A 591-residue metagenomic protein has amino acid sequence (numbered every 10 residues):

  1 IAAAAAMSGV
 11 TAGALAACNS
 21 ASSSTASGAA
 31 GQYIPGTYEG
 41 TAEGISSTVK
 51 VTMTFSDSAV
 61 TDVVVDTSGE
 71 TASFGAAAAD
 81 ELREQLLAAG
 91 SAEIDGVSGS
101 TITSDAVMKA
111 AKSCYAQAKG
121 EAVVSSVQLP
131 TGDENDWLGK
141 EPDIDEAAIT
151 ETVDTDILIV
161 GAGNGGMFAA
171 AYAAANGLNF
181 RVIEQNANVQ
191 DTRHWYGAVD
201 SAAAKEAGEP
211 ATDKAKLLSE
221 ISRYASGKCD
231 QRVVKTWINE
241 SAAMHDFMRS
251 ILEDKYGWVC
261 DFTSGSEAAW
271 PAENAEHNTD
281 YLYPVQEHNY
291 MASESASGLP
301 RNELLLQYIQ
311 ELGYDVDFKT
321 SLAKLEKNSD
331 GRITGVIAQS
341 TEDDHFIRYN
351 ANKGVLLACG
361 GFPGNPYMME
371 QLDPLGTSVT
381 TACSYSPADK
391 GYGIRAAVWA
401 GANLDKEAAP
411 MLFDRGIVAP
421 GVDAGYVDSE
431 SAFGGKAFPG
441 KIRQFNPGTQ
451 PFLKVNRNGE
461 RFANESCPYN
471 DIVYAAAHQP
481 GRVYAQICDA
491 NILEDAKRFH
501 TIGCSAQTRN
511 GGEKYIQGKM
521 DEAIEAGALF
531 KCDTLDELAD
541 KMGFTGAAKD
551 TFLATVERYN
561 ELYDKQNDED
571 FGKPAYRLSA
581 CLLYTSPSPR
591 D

Functional and structural regions predicted by a protein language model:
I1-N19: N-terminal export signals
A29-V127: Active-site- and interface-proximal helix/loop "cap" or "latch" segments in soluble metabolic and energy-transducing
E84, K109, A116-T155: Extreme N-terminal leader/targeting segments of oxidoreductases
I157-F180: N-terminal Rossmann-like FAD-binding beta1-loop-alpha1 element of flavoenzymes
I238-H345, P366-Y367, Y426, V556 (+1 more regions): Conserved redox-cofactor binding core of oxidoreductases
E342-D344, Y349-V422: Glycine-rich loop(s) and the adjacent beta-strand/alpha-helix scaffold that form part
I394-A396, N403-F544: An anion/pyrophosphate-binding glycine-rich loop and adjacent beta-alpha core in soluble alpha-beta enzymes
Y584-D591: Conserved small/polar residues in nucleotide/adenosyl-binding loops
